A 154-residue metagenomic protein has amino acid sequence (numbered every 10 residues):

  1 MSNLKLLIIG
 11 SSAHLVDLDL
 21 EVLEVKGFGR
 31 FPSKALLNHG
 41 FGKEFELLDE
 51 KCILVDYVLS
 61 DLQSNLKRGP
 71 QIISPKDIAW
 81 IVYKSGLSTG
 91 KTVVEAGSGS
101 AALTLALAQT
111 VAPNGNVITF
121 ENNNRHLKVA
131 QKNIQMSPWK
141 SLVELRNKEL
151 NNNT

Functional and structural regions predicted by a protein language model:
M1-D56: N-terminal auxiliary segments of SAM/dcSAM-dependent transferases
N65-A79: Conserved SAM-binding loop and adjacent beta-strand
Q71-S74, A96, S100, N123: Short, conserved glycine- and acidic-residue-centered signature motifs in active-site or ligand-binding loops
Y83-S88, T110: Glycine-rich helix-loop-beta junction characteristic of Rossmann-like nucleotide cofactor-binding loops
S88-G99, I118: Conserved class I S-adenosyl-L-methionine
S100-P113: Conserved SAM-binding loop of SAM-dependent methyltransferases across substrates and taxa, primarily the Class I
F120-T154: S-adenosyl-L-methionine
